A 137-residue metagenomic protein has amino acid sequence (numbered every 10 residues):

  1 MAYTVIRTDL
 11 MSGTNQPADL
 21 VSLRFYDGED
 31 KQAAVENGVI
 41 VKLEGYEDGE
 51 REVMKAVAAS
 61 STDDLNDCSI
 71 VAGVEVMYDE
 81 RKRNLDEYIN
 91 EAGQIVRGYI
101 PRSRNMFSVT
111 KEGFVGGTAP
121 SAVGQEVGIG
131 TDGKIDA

Functional and structural regions predicted by a protein language model:
M1-A137: Surface-exposed, low-hydrophobicity beta-strand/loop segments enriched in small/polar/acidic residues
